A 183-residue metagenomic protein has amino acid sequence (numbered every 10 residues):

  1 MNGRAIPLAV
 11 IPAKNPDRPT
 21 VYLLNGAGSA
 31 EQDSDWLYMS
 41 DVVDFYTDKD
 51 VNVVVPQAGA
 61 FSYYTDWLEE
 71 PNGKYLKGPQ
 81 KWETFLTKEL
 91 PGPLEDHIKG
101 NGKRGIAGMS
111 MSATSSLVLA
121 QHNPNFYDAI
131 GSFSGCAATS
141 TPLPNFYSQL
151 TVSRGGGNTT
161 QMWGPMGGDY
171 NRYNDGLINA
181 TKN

Functional and structural regions predicted by a protein language model:
M1-N183: Non-catalytic cap/lid and distal C-terminal segments of serine-dependent acyl enzymes
